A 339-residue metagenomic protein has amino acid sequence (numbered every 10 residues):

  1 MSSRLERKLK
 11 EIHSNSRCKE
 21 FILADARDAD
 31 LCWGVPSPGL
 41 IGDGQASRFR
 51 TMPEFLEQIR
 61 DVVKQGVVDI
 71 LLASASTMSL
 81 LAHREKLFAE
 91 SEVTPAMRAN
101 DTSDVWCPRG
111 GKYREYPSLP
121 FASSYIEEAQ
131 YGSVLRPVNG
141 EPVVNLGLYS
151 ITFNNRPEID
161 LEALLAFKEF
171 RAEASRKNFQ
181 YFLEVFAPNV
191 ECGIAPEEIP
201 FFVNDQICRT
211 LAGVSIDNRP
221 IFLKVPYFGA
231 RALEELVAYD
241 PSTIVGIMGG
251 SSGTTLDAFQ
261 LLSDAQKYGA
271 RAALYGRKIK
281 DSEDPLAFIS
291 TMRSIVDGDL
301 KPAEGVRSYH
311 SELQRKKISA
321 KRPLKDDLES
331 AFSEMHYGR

Functional and structural regions predicted by a protein language model:
M1-N155, D299-V306, H310-A320, M335-R339: Alpha/beta catalytic barrel-like cores
V67, A89-T94, I216-R219, A238-G246 (+1 more regions): Glycine-enriched alpha-helix->loop->beta-strand junction motifs that scaffold or abut catalytic
I70-S76, A96-R98, S150-A163, F182 (+1 more regions): Catalytic beta/alpha-barrel core
T77-L87, W106-C107, P157-E173, Y227-D240 (+2 more regions): Active-site-adjacent beta->alpha loops and helix N-cap segments on the catalytic face of soluble alpha/beta enzymes
E184, G276, M292: Conserved, mostly hydrophobic/aromatic
P196-F201, I247-K267: Active-site-adjacent loop and "lid" segments of alpha/beta metabolic enzymes
G249-S252, Y268-P285: Glycine-rich phosphate-binding active-site loops on the catalytic face of alpha/beta enzymes
Q266, K280-A331: C-terminal helical cap(s) of enzyme catalytic domains, especially alpha/beta-barrels
